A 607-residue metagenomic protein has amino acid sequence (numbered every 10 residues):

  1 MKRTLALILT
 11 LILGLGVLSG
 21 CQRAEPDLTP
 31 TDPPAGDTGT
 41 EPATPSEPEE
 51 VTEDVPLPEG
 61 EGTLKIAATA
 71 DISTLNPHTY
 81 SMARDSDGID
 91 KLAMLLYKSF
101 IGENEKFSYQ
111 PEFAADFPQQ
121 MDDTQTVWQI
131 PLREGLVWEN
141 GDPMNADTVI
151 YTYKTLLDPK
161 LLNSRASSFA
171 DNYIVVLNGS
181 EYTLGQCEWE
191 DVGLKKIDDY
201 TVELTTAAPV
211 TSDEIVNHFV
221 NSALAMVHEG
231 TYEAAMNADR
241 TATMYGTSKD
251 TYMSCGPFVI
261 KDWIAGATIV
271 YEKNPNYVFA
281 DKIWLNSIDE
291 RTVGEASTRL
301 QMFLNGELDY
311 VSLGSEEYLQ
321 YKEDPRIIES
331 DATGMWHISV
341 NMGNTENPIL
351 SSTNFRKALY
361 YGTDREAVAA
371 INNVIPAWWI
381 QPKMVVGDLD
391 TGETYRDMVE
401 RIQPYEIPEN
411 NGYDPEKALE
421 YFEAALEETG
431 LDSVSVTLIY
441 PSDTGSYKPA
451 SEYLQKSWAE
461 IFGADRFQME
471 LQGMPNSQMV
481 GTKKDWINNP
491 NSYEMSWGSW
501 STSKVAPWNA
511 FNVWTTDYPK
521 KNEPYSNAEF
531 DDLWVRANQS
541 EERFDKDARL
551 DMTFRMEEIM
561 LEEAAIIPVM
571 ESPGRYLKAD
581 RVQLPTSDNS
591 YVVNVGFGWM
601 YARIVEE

Functional and structural regions predicted by a protein language model:
E47, L57, A369-N372, E406-N411 (+3 more regions): Extracytoplasmic/peripheral linker and loop segments enriched in polar/acidic and small residues with frequent Thr/Pro
A67-D123, M253: N-terminal lobe/hinge region of extracytoplasmic solute-binding protein
E105, V210, H218-I283, S287 (+1 more regions): Gly/Pro-rich hinge or "lid" segments in bacterial periplasmic/extracellular proteins
A115-F169, Y173, E203, I349-L350 (+2 more regions): Aromatic- and charge-enriched surface segment that lines or borders ligand/interaction sites
R165-A235: Surface-exposed binding/hinge segments that line and control ligand-binding clefts or catalytic entry sites
G246, N276-Q320: Ligand-site clamp/hinge motif
S351-I461, R555, R603-E606: Append "and occasionally in soluble cytosolic enzymes with long acidic Gly/Pro-rich linkers
K578-E607: Long beta-strand-rich cores associated with HINT superfamily self-processing modules
